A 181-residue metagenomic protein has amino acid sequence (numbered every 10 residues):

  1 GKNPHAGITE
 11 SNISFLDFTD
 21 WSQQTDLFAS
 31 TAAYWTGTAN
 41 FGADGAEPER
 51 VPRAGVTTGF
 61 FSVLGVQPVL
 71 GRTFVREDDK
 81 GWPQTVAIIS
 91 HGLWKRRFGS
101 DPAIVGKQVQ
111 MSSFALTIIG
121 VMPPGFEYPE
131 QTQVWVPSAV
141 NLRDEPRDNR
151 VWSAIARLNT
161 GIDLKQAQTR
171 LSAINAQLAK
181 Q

Functional and structural regions predicted by a protein language model:
G1-A6, W152-I155: Short, contiguous pre-domain boundary segments
K2, I13-V75, L178: Short amphipathic beta-strand/extended segments in non-transmembrane regions
A6-T9, A39-G45, K80, I118: Short, solvent-exposed polar/charged micro-motifs at secondary-structure junctions
I8-S11, R50-V51, Q84: Alpha-helical interaction segments
N40, P52-R76, T85-Q181: Mid-to-C-terminal secondary-structure elements that act as membrane-proximal/extracytoplasmic interface segments
